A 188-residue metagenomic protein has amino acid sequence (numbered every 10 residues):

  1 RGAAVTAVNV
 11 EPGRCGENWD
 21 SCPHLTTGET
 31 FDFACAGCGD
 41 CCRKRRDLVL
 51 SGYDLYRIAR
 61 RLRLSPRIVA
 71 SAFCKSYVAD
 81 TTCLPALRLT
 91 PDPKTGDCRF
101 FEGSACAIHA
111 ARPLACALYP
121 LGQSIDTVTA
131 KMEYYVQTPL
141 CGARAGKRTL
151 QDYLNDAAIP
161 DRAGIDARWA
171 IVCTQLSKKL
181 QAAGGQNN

Functional and structural regions predicted by a protein language model:
R1-N188: Short loop/turn segments that flank or connect secondary-structure elements
